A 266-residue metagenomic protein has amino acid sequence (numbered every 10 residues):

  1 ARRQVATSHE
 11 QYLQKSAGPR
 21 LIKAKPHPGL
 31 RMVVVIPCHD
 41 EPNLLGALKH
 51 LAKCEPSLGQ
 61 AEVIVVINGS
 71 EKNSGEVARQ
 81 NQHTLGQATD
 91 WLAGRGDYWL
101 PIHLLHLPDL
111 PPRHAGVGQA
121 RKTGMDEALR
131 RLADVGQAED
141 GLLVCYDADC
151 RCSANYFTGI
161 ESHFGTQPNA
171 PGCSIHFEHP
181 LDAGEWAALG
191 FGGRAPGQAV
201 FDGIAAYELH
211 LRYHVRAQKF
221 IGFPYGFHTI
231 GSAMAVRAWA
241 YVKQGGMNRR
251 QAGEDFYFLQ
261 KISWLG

Functional and structural regions predicted by a protein language model:
A1-E62, V66: N-proximal low-complexity "stem/linker" segments adjacent to membrane-targeting elements
H50-P112: Acidic donor-binding segment of Leloir-type glycosyltransferases
P108, Q119-L142: Active-site nucleotide-sugar/metal-binding loop of Leloir-type enzymes
G136-H163: Acidic donor-binding/catalytic loop of UDP-sugar-dependent glycosyltransferases, especially processive GT2
G159, P168-F201: Short beta-strand-to-loop element that shapes/binds the nucleotide-sugar donor at the catalytic cleft/hinge
V215-A235: A recurrent flexible, glycine/aromatic-enriched loop bordering the glycosyltransferase active site that acts as
N248-R250, I262-G266: Catalytic donor-sugar/metal-binding loop of nucleotide-sugar-dependent glycosyltransferases
R250-Y257: Acidic donor-binding loop at a coil-to-helix junction in glycosyltransferase catalytic cores that engages
